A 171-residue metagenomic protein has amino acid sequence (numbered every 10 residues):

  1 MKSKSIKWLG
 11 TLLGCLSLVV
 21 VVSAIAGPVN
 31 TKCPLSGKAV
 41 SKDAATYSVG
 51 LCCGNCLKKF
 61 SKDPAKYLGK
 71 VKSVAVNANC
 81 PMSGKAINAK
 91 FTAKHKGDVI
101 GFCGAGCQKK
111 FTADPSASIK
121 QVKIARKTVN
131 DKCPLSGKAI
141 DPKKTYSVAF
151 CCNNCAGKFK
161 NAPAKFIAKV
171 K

Functional and structural regions predicted by a protein language model:
S5-G10, V20-K171: Intrinsically disordered, low-complexity terminal tails/loops enriched in metal-binding residues
